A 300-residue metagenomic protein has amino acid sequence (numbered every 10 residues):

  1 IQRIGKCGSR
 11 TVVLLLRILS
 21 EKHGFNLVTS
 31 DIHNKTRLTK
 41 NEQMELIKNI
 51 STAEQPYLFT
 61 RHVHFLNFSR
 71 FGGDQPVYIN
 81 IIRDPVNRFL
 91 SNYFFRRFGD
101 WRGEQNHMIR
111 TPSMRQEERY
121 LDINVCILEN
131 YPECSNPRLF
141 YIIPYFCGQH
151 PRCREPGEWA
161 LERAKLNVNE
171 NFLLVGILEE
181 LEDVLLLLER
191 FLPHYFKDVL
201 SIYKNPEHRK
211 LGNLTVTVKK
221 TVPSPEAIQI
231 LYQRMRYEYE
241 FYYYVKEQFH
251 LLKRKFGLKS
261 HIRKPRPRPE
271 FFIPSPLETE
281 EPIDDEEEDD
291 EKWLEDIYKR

Functional and structural regions predicted by a protein language model:
I1-E54, F98, P276-R300: PAPS-dependent sulfotransferase catalytic core
I1-R3, L174-V175, I228-Q229: A detector of helix-start/N-cap boundary segments at the beginnings of structured domains
R10-V12, R88, Y242: General alpha-helical segment detector with a strong preference for membrane-spanning helices and helix-boundary regions
L14-I18, R190, E247: Short, well-ordered alpha-helices that flank and scaffold nucleotide-derived cofactor binding pockets
H33-N80, N87-I202, R263: PAPS-dependent sulfotransferase catalytic domain
T60-F65, G148-Q149, R163, D198-D285: PAPS-dependent sulfotransferase catalytic core
